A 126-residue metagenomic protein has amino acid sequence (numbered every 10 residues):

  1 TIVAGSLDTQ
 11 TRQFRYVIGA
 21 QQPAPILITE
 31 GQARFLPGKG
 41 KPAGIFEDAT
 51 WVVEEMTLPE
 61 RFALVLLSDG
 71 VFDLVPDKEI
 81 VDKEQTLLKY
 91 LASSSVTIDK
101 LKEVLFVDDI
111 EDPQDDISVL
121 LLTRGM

Functional and structural regions predicted by a protein language model:
T1-M126: Conserved subregion of the PPM/PP2C metallophosphatase catalytic domain
